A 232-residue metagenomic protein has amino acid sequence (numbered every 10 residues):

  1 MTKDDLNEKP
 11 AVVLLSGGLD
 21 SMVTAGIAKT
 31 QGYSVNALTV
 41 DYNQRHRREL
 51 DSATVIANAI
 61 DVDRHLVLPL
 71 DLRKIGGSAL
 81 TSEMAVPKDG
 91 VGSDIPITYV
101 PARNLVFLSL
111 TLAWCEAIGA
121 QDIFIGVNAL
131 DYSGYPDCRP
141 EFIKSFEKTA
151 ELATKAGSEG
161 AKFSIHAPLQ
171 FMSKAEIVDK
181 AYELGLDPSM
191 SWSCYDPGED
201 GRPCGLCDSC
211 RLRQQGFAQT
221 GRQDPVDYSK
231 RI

Functional and structural regions predicted by a protein language model:
T2-L184: ATP-dependent adenylation/nucleotidyltransferase module used to activate substrates
A28-K29, D122, D137, W192 (+3 more regions): Amphipathic, positively biased hydrophobic alpha-helical segments used for protein targeting and membrane insertion
I125, P188-M190, Y195, L212 (+2 more regions): Non-transmembrane, interaction-prone segments in cytosolic or luminal domains
G160, S164, E199, P225-Y228: Residue-level signal for alpha-helical context at structural boundaries
L184-G205: Immediate flanking context of iron-sulfur cluster ligation sites
R202-P203, D208-R231: Iron-sulfur (Fe-S) cluster-binding segments and ferredoxin-like electron-carrier domains, especially [2Fe-2S]
